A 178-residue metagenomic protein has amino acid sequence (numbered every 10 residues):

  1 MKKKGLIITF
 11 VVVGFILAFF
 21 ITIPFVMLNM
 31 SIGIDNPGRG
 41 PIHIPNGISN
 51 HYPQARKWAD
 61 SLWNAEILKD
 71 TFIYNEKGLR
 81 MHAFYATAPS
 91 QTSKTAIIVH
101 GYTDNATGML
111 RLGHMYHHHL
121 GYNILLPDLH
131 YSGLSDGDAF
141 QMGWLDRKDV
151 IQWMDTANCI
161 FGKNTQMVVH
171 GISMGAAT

Functional and structural regions predicted by a protein language model:
M1-L17: N-terminal Sec-pathway targeting helices
L17-I73: An N-terminal hydrophobic leader/cap segment in hydrolases
E76-T87: A short loop-to-beta-strand scaffold at the N-terminal edge of the catalytic core in hydrolase folds
S93-G101: Short beta-strand element of the alpha/beta-hydrolase
Y102-Y116: The serine-hydrolase catalytic nucleophile loop
Y116-D136: Conserved alpha/beta-hydrolase
F140-F161: Alpha/beta-hydrolase active-site loop
F161-S173: Alpha/beta-hydrolase fold nucleophile elbow
